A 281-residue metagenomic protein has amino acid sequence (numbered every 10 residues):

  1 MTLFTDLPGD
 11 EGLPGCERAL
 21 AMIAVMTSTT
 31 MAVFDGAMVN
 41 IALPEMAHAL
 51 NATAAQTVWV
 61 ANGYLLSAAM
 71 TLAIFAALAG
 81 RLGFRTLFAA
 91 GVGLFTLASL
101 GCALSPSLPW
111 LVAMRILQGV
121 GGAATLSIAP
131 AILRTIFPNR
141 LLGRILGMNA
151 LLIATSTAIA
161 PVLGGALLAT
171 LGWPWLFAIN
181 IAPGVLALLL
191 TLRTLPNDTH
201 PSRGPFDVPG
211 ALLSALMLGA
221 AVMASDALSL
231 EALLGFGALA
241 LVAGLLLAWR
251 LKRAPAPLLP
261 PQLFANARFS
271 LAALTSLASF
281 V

Functional and structural regions predicted by a protein language model:
M1-E17, H200: Intrinsic disorder in cytosolic terminal tails and internal cytosolic loops of multi-pass membrane transporters
A19-L43, L50, A54, V60-A61 (+7 more regions): 12-transmembrane solute porter fold
M26, M31-A42, S67, F84 (+5 more regions): Short helix-kink/termination motifs in transmembrane helices of multi-pass secondary transporters
T30, L66, L100-G101, I116 (+3 more regions): Hydrophobic residues within the alpha-helical transmembrane core of Major Facilitator Superfamily
M38, L43-W59, L100-A113, A166-W175 (+1 more regions): Membrane interfacial helix motifs at helix-loop boundaries and amphipathic/re-entrant anchors
V60-A68: Transmembrane alpha-helical segments of major facilitator superfamily
L72, A77-P209: Helix-loop-helix hairpins in multi-pass membrane proteins, especially solute transporters
A169-L274: Hydrophobic transmembrane-helix bundles of small-molecule transporters
